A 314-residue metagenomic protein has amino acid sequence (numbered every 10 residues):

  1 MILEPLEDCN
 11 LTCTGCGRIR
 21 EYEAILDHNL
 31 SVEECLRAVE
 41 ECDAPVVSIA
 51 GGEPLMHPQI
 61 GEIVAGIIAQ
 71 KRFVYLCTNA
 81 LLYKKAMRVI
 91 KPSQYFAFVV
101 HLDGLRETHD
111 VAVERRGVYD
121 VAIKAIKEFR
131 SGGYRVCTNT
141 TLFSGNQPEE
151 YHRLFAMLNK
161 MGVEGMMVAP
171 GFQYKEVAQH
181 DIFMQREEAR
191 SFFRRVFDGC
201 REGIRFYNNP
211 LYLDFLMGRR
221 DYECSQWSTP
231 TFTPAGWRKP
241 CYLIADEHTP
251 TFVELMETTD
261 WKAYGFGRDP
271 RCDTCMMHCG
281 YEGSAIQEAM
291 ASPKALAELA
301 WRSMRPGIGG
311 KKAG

Functional and structural regions predicted by a protein language model:
M1-V89, S93-Q94, Q185, E288: Conserved alpha-helical substructure of the radical SAM core
D8, T12, E223, R271-T274: The −1 position to Zn-ligating cysteines in a subset of zinc-ribbon hairpins
C16, R20-A24, T231, H248 (+2 more regions): Cys/His-rich zinc-coordinating "finger/knuckle" motifs
L30, Q70, S93-D103, V111-T229 (+4 more regions): Radical SAM enzyme [4Fe-4S]-AdoMet core and its adjacent flexible, acidic and glycine-rich loops/tails across
A80-L81, L102-R106, A295: Short, acidic/turn-prone active-site loops that include or flank metal/cofactor- and phosphate-binding residues
A86, T108-A112: Short, charged, surface-exposed secondary-structure boundary motifs
R238-G314: Flexible mid-to-C-terminal extensions adjoining Fe-S/redox cofactors in radical SAM and related proteins
